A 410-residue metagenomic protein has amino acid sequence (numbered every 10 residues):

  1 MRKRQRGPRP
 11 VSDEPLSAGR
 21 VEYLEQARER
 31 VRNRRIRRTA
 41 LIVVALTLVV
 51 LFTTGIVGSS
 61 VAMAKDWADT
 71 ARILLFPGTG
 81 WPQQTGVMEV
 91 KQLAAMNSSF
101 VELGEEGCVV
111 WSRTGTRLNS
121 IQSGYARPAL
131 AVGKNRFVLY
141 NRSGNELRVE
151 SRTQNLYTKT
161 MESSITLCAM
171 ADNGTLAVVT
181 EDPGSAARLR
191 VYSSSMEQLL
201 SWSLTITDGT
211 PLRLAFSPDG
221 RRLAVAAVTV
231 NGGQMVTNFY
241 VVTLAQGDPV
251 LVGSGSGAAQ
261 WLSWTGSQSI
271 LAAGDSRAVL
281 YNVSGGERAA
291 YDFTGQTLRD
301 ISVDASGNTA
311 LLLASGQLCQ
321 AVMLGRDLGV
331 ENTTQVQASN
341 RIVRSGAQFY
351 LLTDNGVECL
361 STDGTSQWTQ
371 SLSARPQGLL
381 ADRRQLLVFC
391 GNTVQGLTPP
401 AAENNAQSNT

Functional and structural regions predicted by a protein language model:
M1-I36: N-terminal Lys/Arg-rich, disordered targeting/topogenic segments
R37-G55: Hydrophobic membrane-insertion alpha-helices, especially the h-region of bacterial N-terminal signal peptides
S59, G107-V109, N145-V149, G184-R190 (+5 more regions): Structural motif
A71-T85, G115-Q122, T153-T160, Q198-L204 (+5 more regions): A short beta-strand motif characteristic of beta-propeller blades
G86-A94, G124-N135, S163-D172, D208-F216 (+4 more regions): Repeated scaffold domains used in trafficking and secretory/extracellular systems, primarily beta-propellers
K91-L103, C108-V109, L130-R142, L147-R148 (+7 more regions): Short beta-strand elements that form the blades of beta-propeller/WD-repeat-like and other beta-sheet-rich scaffold
N119-A226: Non-cytosolic head/periplasmic domains of membrane-anchored proteins
S185-V279: Solenoidal tandem-repeat scaffolds enriched in leucines and small polar residues
